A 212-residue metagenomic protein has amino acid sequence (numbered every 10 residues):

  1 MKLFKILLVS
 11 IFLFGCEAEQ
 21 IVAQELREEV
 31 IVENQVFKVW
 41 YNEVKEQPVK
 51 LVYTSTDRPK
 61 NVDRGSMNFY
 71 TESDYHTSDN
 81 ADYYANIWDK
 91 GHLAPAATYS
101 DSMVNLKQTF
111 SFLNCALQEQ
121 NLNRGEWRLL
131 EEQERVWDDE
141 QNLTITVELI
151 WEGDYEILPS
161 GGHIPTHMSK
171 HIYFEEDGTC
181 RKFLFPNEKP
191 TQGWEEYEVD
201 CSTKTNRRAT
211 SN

Functional and structural regions predicted by a protein language model:
M1-V9: Sec-dependent signal peptide recognition, specifically the positively charged N-region followed immediately by
E17-E19: Bacterial signal peptide processing site
I21-R27: N-terminal low-complexity, Pro/Thr/Ser-rich intrinsically disordered segments that act as propeptides or flexible
R27-E29, Q35-Y41, S160, S169-Y173: Short, surface-exposed beta-strand/loop micro-motifs that present aromatic residues
E29-V30, N42, P48-V49, T109 (+2 more regions): Generic detection of long, well-ordered alpha-helical segments
V30-D89: Short, His- and charge-rich active-site/binding loops that engage polyanionic ligands
S73-N212: Domain-level detector of nuclease and nuclease-like folds in predominantly extracellular/periplasmic contexts
